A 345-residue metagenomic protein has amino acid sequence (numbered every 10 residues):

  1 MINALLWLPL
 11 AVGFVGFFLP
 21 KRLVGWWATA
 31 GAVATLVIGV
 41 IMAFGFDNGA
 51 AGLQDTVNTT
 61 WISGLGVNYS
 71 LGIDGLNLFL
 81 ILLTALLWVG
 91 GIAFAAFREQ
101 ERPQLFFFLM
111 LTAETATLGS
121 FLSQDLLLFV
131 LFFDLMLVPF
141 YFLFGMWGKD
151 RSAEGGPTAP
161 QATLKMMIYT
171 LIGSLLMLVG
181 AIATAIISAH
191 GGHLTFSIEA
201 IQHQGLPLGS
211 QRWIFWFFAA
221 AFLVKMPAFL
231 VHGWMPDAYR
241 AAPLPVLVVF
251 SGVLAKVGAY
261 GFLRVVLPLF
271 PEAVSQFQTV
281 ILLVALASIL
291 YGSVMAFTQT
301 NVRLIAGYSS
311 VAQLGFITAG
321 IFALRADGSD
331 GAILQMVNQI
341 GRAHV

Functional and structural regions predicted by a protein language model:
M1-L8, I73-T84, L127-P139, Q211-V224 (+2 more regions): Structural signature of hydrophobic alpha-helical transmembrane segments
I2-N3, R22-G25, Q104, Q124-L128 (+5 more regions): Residues that define the loop-to-transmembrane-helix transition and helix capping in multi-pass membrane transporters
N3-F17, A30-F44, I81-A95, A113-T115 (+4 more regions): Central hydrophobic cores of alpha-helical transmembrane segments in multi-pass inner-membrane proteins across all
V12, G31-A34, L80, L87 (+11 more regions): Hydrophobic residues within membrane-embedded alpha-helical segments of Major Facilitator Superfamily
V12-K21, W88-Q100, Y141-T158, M226-R240 (+1 more regions): C-terminal ends of transmembrane helices
V15-F108, H190-G191, T195, E199-A200: Transmembrane helix-loop-helix hairpins at membrane boundaries of multipass inner-membrane proteins
D47-N68, A153-I168, S174-H232, F262-V280 (+1 more regions): Juxtamembrane/interfacial segments at transmembrane-helix boundaries in multi-pass membrane proteins
T112, A116-P207, M295-R342: Alpha-helical multi-pass transmembrane bundles of energy-transducing inner-membrane proteins
